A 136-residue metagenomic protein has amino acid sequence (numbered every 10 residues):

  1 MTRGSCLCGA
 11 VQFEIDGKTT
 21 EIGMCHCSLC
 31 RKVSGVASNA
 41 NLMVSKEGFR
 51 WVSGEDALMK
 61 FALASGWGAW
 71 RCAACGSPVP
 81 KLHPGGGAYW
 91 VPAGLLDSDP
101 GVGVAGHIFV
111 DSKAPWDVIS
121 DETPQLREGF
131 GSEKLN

Functional and structural regions predicted by a protein language model:
M1-N136: A short Gly-Trp-Pro
